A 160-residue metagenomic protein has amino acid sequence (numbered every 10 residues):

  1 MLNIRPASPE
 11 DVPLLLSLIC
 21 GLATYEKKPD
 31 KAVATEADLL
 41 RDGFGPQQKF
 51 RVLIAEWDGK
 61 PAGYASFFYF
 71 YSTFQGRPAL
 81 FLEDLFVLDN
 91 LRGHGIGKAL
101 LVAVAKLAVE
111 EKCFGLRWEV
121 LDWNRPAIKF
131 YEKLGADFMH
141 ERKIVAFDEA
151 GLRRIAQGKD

Functional and structural regions predicted by a protein language model:
N3-L15: A short beta-loop-alpha structural element at the N-terminal edge of CoA-dependent acyl/N-acetyltransferase catalytic
L16-R41: Conserved GNAT-fold acetyl-CoA-binding loop/helix
R41-I54, F81: A short helix-loop-beta-strand connector motif used in the catalytic cores of GNAT acetyltransferases and, in some
I54, K60-F68: Conserved beta-strand in the GNAT
F67-P78: Conserved donor-binding loop and adjoining core beta-sheet/short helix segment in diverse acyl/aminoacyl transferases
L85-R92: A short, internal acetyl-CoA/4′-phosphopantetheine-binding micro-motif in the GNAT/acyltransferase core
G93-K106, K133: Conserved acetyl-CoA-binding loop-helix of GNAT-fold acetyltransferases
K112-D160: C-terminal "cap" of GNAT-fold acetyltransferases
